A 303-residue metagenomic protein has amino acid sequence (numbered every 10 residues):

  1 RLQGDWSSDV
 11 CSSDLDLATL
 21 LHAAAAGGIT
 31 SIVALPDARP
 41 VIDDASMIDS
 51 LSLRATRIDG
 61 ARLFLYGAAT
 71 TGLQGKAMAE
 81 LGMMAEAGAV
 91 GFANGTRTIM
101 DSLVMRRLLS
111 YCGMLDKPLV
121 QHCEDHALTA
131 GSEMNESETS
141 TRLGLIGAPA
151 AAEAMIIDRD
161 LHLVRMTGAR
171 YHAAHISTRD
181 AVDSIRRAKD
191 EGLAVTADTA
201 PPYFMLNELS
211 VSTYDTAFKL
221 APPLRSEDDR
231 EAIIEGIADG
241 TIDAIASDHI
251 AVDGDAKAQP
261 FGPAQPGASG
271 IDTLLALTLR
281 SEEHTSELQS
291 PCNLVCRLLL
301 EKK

Functional and structural regions predicted by a protein language model:
R1-C11, E283-K303: Single conserved hydrophobic/aromatic residue that forms the stacking wall/gate of nucleotide- or nucleobase-binding
S7-A55: Metal-associated gating/positioning segment near the N- to mid-region
D14-L21, L73-M83: Short, acidic/polar
P36-R39, A68-T70, R97, E124-D125 (+2 more regions): Short, ordered loop/turn segments at secondary-structure junctions
A45-R62, S110-Q121, T273, L277: Alpha-helix-loop-beta-strand connector modules within alpha/beta enzyme cores
K76-I245: Histidine/acidic residue-rich metal-binding segments in metalloenzymes
G144-L145, A217-K219, Q259-A264, R280: Short beta-alpha connecting loops at secondary-structure transitions that line or flank enzyme active sites
E153, G262-L277: Gly/Ser/Thr-rich active-site loops/lids in small-molecule metabolic enzymes that frequently grip phosphoryl groups
